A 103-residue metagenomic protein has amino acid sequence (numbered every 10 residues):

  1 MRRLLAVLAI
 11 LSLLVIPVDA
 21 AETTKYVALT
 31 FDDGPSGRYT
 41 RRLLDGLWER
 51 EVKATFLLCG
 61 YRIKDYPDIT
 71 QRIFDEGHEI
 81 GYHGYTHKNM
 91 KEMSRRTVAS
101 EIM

Functional and structural regions predicted by a protein language model:
R2-V7: Sec-dependent signal peptide recognition, specifically the positively charged N-region followed immediately by
A9-L14: Hydrophobic core
I16-A20: Sec/Tat signal peptide C-region and signal peptidase I cleavage site
A21-T97: Active-site beta->alpha N-cap acidic-glycine motif
V98-M103: An active-site-proximal "capping" alpha-helix that borders the catalytic cofactor pocket
